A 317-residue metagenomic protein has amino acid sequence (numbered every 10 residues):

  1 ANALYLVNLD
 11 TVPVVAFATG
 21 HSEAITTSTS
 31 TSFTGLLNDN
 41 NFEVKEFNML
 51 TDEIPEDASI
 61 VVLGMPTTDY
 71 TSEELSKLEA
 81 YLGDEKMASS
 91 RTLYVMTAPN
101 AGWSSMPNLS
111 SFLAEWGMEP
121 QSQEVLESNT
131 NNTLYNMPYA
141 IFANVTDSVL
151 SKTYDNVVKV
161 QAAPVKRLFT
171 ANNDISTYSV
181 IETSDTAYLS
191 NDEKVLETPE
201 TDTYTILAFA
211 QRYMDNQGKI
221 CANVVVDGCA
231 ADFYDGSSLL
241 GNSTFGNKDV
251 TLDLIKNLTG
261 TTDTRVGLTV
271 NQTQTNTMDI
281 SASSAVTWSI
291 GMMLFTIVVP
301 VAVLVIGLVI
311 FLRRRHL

Functional and structural regions predicted by a protein language model:
A1-L317: Short, surface-exposed patches at the edges or C-terminal ends of soluble domains, predominantly
